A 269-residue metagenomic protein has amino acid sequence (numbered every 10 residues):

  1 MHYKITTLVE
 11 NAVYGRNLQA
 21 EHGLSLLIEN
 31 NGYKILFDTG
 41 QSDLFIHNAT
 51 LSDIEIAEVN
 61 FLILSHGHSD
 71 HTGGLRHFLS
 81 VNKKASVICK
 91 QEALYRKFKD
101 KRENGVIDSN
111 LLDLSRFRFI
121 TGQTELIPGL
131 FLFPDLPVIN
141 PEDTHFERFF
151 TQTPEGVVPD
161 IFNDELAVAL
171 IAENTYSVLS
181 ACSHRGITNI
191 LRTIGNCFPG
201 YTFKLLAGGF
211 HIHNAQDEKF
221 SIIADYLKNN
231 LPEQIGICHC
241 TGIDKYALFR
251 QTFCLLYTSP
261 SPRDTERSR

Functional and structural regions predicted by a protein language model:
Y3-S52, I161-L179: Conserved beta-strand hairpin/beta-sheet module of binuclear metal-dependent hydrolase folds, prominently
E10-N11, T39-S42, G67, E92-A93 (+4 more regions): Active-site metal-binding loops of divalent metal-dependent hydrolases
I28, A49, H66, G129 (+2 more regions): Divalent metal-coordination and catalytic microenvironments
L44-L94, F198-L205, L231: Active-site metal-binding motif and surrounding structural segment of the metallo-beta-lactamase
H68-H71, I161-V178, C182-C254: Cap/insert and terminal regions of metallo-dependent hydrolase folds
E92-L166, L248, S259: Metallo-beta-lactamase
Y257-D264: Conserved small/polar residues in nucleotide/adenosyl-binding loops
S268-R269: Hydrophobic alpha-helical segments, chiefly the membrane-spanning helices and signal/signal-anchor peptides
